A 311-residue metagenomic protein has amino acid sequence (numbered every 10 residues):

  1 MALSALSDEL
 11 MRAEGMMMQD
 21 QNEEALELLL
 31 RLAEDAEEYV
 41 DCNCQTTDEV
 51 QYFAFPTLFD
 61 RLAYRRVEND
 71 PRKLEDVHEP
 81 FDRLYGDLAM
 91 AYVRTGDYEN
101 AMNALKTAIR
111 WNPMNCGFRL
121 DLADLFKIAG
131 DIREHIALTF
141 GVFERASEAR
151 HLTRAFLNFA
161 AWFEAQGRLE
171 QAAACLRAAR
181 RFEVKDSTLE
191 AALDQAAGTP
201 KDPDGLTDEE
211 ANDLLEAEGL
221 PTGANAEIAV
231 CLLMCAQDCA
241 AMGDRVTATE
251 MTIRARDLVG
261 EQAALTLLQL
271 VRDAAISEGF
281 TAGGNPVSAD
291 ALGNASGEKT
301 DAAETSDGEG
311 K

Functional and structural regions predicted by a protein language model:
L30-E37, F140-E144, R168-K201, R245-Q262: TPR/TPR-like (Sel1-like) alpha-helical repeat modules
E37, E79, P113, S147-R150 (+3 more regions): Short coil turns that delineate tetratricopeptide repeat
C42, L84, F118, L152-A155 (+2 more regions): TPR alpha-solenoid repeat register
F53-R72, G130-A137, A161-A174, A197-P221 (+1 more regions): Alpha-helical linker/edge segments of TPR/alpha-solenoid repeat scaffolds and analogous pre-/post-domain helices
